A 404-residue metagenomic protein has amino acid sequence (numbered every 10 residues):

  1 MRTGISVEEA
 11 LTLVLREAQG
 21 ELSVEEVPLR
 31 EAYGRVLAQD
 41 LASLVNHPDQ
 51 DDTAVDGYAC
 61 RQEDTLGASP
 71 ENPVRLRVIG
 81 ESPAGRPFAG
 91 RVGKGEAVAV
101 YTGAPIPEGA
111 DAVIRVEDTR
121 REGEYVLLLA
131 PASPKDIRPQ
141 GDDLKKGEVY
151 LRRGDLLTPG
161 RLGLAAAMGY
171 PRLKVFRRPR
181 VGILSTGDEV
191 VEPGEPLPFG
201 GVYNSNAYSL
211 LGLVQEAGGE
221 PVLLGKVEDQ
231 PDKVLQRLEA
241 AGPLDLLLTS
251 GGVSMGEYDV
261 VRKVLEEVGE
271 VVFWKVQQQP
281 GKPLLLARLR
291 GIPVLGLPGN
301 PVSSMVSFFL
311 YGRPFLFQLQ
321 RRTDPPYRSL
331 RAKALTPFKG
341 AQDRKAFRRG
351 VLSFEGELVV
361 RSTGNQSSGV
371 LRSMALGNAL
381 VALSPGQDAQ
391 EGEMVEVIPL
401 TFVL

Functional and structural regions predicted by a protein language model:
M1-E8, P171-L297, P301-S307: Helix-rich terminal scaffold detector
R2, Y58-L223, G364, L380 (+1 more regions): Short, glycine/charged-enriched hinge/interface segments at domain edges or termini
R2-S69: Intrinsically disordered, low-complexity, positively charged segments
G4, E25-R30, G34, A38-Q39 (+3 more regions): Flexible glycine/proline-rich
L15-L22, D40, Q62, I106 (+11 more regions): Structural signal for hydrophobic packing residues in well-ordered secondary-structure cores of soluble enzyme domains
Q50-D51, G67, A89, L173-V175 (+4 more regions): Replace "in large, NTP-powered and nucleic-acid-processing enzymes" with "in large, NTP-powered factors and other
P107, P159, M255-E257, S303 (+1 more regions): Short glycine-rich, flexible loops that bind phosphorylated cofactors or substrates
